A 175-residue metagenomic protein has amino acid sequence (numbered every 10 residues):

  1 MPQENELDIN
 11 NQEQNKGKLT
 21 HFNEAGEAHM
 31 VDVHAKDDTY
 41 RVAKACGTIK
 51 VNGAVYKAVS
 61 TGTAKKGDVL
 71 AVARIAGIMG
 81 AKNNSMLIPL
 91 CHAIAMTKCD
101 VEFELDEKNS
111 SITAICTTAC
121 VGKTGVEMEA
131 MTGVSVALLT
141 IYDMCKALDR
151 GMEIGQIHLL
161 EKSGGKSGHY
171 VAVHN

Functional and structural regions predicted by a protein language model:
P2-L70, I75-N175: C-terminal binding/interaction regions
